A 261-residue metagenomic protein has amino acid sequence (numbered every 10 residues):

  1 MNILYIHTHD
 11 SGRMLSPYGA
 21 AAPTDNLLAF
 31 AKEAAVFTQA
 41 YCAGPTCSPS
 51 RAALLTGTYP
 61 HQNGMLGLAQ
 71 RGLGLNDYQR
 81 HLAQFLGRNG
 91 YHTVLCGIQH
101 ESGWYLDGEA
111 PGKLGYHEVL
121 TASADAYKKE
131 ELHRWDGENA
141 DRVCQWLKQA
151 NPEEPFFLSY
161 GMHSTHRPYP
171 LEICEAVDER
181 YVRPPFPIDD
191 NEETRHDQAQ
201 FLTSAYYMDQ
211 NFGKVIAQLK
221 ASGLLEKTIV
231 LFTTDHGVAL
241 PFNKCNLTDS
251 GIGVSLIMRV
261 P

Functional and structural regions predicted by a protein language model:
M1-P261: Formylglycine-dependent sulfatase
